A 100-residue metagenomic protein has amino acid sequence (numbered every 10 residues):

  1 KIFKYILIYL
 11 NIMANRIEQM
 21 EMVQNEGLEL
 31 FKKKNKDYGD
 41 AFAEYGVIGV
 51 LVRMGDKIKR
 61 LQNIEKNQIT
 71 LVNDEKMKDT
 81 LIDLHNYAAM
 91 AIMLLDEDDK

Functional and structural regions predicted by a protein language model:
F3-K100: Intrinsically disordered, low-complexity regulatory regions that flank transcription factor DNA-binding cores
